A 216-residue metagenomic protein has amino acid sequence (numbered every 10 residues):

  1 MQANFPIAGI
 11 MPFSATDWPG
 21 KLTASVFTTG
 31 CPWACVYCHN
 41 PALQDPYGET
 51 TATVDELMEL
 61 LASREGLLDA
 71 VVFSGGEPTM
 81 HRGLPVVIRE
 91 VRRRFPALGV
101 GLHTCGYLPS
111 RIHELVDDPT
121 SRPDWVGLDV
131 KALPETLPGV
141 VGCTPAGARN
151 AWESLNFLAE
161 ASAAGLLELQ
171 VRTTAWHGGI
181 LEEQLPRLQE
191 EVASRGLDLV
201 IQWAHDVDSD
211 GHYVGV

Functional and structural regions predicted by a protein language model:
M1-P12: N-terminal "domain-start" segment that seeds a small globular fold
A8, F27, R172: Residues in well-ordered beta-strands of folded domains
M11-A52: Canonical Radical SAM [4Fe-4S] cluster-binding loop centered on the CxxxCxxC motif and its immediate flanking residues
S25-F27, A70-S74, G101: Short, conserved beta-strand segments within well-ordered enzyme catalytic domains that often line or immediately flank
P41-V72, R82: Conserved alpha-helical substructure of the radical SAM core
M58-L67, M80-G215: Conserved AdoMet/S-adenosylmethionine-binding subsite of the radical SAM
E77: Conserved G/P- and acidic residue-centered "switch" motifs that form tight phosphate/ATP-binding loops in soluble
